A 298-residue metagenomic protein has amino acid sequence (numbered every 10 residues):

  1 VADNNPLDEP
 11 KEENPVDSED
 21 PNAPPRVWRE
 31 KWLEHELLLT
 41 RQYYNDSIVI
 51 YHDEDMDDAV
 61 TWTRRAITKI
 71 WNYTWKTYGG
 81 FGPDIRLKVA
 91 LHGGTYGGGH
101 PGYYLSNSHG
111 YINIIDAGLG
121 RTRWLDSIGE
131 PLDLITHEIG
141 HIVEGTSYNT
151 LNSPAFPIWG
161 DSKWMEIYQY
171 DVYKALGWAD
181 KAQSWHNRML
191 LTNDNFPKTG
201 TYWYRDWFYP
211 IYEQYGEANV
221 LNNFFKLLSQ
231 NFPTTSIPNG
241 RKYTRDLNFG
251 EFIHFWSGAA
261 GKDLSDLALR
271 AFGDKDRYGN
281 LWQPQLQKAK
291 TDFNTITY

Functional and structural regions predicted by a protein language model:
A2-T77, R277-L286, K290-Y298: N-terminal module-boundary/linker segments of secreted carbohydrate-active enzymes
N5, I237-Y298: Beta/coil-rich, acidic/histidine-enriched accessory regions frequently appended to metallopeptidases
H35-L151: Juxtacatalytic substrate-recognition/specificity segment
W62-K69, Y73, E130, L134 (+6 more regions): Extracytoplasmic/secreted proteins, especially bacterial periplasmic and envelope-associated proteins
W75-H92, T150-I158, A179-W185, N219-L227 (+1 more regions): Surface-exposed patches in mature extracellular/periplasmic domains of secreted proteins
G82-P83, G129, Y173-Q183, Y212-F225 (+2 more regions): Structural helix-adjacent loops and short alpha-helical linkers that scaffold large soluble proteins
A155-T199: Post-HExxH zinc-binding segment in Zn-dependent metallohydrolases
M189-R245: Non-catalytic carbohydrate-binding regions of carbohydrate-active enzymes
